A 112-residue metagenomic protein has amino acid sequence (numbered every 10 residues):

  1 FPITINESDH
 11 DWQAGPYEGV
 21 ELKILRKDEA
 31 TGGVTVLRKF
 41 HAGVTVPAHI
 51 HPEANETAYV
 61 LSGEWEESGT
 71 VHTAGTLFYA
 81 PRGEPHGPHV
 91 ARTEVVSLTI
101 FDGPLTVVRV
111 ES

Functional and structural regions predicted by a protein language model:
F1-G32, S112: A short, N-terminal "cap"/entry segment at the start of jelly-roll beta-barrel domains of the cupin/DSBH fold
V20, A54, V71-H72, R82-V108: Ligand-binding loop in jelly-roll beta-barrel domains
E29-G32, G69, H89: Short glycine/serine/proline-enriched coil/turn segments at secondary-structure junctions
A30-G32, F40-V44, E64, E84 (+1 more regions): Short, charged/polar surface micro-motifs in flexible loops or helix N-caps
A42, H51-E67, A74: Glycine- and acidic-residue-biased ligand/ion/polar-headgroup-sensing regions
T45-P47, H51, E66, F78 (+1 more regions): Histidine-centered metal-chelating micro-motifs
